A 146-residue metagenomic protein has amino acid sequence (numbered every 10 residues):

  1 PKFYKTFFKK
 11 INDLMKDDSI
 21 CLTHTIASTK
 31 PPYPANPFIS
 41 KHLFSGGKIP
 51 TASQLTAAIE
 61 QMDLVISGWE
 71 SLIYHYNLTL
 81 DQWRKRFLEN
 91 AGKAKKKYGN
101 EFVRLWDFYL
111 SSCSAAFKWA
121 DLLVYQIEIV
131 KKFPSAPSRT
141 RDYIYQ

Functional and structural regions predicted by a protein language model:
P1-K2: Short N-terminal helix/helix-N-cap motif within the alpha/beta-hydrolase-1
K5-I20: A short glycine-rich, Lys/Arg-flanked "PGG" loop and its adjoining helix->strand segment in the class I
H24: Alpha/beta-hydrolase-fold catalytic nucleophile elbow
A27-P137, I144-Q146: Substrate-binding/catalytic lobe of Class I Rossmann-like enzymes that use SAM or dcSAM, i.e., the mid-to-C-terminal
